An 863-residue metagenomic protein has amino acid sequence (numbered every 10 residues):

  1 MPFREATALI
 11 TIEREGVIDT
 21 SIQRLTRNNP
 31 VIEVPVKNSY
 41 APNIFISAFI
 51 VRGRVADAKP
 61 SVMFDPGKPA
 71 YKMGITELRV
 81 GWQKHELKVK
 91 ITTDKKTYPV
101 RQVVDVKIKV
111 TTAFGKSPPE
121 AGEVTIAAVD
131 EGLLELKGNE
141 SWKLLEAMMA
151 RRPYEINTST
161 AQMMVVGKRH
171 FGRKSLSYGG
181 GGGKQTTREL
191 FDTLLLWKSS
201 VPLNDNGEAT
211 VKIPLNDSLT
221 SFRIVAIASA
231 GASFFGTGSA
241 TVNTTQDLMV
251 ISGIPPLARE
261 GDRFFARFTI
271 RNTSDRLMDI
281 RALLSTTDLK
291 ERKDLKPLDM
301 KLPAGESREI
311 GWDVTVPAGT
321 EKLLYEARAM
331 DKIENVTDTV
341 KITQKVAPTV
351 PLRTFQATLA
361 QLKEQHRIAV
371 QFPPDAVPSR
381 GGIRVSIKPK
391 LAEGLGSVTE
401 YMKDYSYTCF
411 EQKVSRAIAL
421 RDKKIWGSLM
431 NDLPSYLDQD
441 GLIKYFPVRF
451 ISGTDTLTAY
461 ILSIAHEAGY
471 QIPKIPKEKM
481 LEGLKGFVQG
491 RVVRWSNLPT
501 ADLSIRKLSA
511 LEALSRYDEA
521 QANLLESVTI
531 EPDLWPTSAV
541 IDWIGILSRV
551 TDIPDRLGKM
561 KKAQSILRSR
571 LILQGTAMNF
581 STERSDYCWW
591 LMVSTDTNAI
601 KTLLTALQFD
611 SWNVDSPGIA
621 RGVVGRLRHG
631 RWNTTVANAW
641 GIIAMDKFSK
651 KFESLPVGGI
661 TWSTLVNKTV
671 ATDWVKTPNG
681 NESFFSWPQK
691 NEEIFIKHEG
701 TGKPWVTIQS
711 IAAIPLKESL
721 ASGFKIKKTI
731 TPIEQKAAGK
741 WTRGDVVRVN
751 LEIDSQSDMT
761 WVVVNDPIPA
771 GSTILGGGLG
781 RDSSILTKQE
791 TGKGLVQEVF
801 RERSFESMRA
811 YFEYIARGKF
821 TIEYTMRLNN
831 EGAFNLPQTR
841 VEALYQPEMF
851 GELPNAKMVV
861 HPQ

Functional and structural regions predicted by a protein language model:
M1-Q863: C-terminal segments of large proteins
